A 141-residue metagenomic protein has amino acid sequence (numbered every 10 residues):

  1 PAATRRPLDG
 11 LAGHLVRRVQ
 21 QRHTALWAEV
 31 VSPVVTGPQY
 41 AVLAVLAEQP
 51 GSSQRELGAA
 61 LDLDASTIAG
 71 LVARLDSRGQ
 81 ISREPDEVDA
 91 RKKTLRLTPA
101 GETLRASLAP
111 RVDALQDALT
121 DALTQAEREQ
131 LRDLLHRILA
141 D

Functional and structural regions predicted by a protein language model:
P1-P33, P99: N-terminal leader segment of winged-helix/HTH proteins
G10-H14, P33-A44, R55: Short alpha-helical elements of helix-turn-helix
R17-Q20, A44-E48, H136: Short, locally clustered residues in the helix-turn-helix/winged-helix DNA-binding domain
T24, G51, A73-H136: Charged, amphipathic alpha-helical coiled-coil/dimerization segments
S32-Q39, T67, T98, L123-T124: Short helix-coil-helix linker/hinge
G58: The alpha-helix within a helix-turn-helix
